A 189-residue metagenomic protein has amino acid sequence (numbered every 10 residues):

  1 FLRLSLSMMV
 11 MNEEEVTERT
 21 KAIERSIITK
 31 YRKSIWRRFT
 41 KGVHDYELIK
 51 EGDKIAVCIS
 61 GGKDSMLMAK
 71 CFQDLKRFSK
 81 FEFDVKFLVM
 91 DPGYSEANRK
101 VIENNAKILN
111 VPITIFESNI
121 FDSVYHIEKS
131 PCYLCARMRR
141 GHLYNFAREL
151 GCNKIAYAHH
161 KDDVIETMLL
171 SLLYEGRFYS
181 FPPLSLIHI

Functional and structural regions predicted by a protein language model:
S5-S7: Serine residues within intrinsically disordered or low-complexity segments
V10-L170, Y174-P182: ATP-dependent adenylation/nucleotidyltransferase module used to activate substrates
I187-I189: Conserved small/polar residues in nucleotide/adenosyl-binding loops
